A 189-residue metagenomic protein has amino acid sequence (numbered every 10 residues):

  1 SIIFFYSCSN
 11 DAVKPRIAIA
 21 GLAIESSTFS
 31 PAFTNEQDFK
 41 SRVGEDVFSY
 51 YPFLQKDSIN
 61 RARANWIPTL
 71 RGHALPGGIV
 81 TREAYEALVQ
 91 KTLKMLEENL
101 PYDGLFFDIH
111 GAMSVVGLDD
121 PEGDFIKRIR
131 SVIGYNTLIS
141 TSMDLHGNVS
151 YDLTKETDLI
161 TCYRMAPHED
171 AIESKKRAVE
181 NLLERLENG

Functional and structural regions predicted by a protein language model:
I2-K14: Bacterial Sec-dependent signal peptides at the C-terminal "C-region" and cleavage site
A12-V13, R61, K94-D103: Glycine-rich phosphate/diphosphate-binding loops that line cofactor/substrate pockets in enzymes
V13-R61: N-terminal amphipathic/basic leader segments beginning at the initiator methionine
A18, A23, R82-V89, N99-R185: Active-site histidine-anchored catalytic micro-motif
D38-V43, L70-I79, H110-G111: Glycine-/proline-rich flexible loop or hinge segments
Q55-I67, V132-Y135: A structural motif corresponding to the C-terminal end of an alpha-helix and its immediate exit/capping segment
R61-I67, R71-L96: Low-complexity, highly charged intrinsically disordered N-terminal segments that act as targeting/localization
N188-G189: Flexible, glycine/charged-enriched surface loops at secondary-structure junctions
